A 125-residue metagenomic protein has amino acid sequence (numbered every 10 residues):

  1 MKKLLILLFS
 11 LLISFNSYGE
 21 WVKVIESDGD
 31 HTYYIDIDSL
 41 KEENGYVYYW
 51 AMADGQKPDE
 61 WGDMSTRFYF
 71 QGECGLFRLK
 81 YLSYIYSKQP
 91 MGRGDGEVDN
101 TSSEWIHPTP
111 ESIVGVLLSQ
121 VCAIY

Functional and structural regions predicted by a protein language model:
L4-F15: Sec-dependent N-terminal signal peptides
N16-R67, E73-Y125: N-terminal secretory-pathway/extracellular module detecting exported/lumenal segments and adjacent signal-anchor/first
